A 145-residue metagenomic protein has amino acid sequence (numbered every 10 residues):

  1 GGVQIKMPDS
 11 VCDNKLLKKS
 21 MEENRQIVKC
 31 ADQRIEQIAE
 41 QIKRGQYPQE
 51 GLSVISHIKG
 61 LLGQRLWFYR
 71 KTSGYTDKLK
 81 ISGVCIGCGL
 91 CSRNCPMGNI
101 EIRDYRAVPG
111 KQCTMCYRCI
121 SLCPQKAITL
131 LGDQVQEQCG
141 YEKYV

Functional and structural regions predicted by a protein language model:
G1-L66: FMN-binding flavodoxin-like domain, especially the glycine-rich phosphate-binding loop
S20-E23, S121, Q134, K143: Alpha-helix boundary/interfacial micro-motifs
Q46-E50, I102, L130: Secondary-structure transition/capping residues
R65-G87, R93-N94, G98-C116, D133-Y144: Ferredoxin-like iron-sulfur electron-transfer modules
C95-P96, L122-P124: Cysteine-centered loop/knuckle micro-motif
R118-S121, L130: Gly/His-enriched, cation/cofactor- and phosphate-binding structural elements
